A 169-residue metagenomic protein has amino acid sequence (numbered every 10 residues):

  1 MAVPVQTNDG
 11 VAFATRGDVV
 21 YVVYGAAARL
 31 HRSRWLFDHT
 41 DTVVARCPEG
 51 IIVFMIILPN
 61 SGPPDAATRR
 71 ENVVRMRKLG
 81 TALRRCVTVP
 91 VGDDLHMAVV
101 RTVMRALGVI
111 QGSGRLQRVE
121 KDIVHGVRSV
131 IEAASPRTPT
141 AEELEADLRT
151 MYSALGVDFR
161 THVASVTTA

Functional and structural regions predicted by a protein language model:
A2-A169: Amphipathic, Lys/Arg-enriched alpha-helical "gate/interface" segment within cytosolic domains that mediates
